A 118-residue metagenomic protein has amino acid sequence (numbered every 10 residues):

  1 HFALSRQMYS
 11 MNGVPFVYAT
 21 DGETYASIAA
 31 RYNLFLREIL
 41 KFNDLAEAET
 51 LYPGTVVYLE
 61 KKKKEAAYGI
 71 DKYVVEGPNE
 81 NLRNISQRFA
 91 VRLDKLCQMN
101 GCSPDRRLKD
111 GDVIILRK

Functional and structural regions predicted by a protein language model:
F2-L36, K61-A90, K95, D112: Primarily a LysM-type cell-wall glycan-binding module
R37-A46, C97-G101: N-terminal post-signal-peptidase region of extra-cytosolic proteins
A46, N81-L82, C102-S103, I114: Extracellular beta-strand scaffolds
K109-I115: Short A/G/S/P-biased low-complexity tracts
